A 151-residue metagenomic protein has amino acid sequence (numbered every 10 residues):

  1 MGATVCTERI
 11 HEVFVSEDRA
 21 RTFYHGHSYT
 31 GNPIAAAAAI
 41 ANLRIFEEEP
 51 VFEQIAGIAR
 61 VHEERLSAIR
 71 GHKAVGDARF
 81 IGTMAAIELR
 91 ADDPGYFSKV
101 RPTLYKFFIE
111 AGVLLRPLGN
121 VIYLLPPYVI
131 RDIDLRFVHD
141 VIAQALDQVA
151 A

Functional and structural regions predicted by a protein language model:
M1-A151: Conserved N-terminal phosphate-binding loop of PLP-dependent enzymes in the Aspartate aminotransferase
